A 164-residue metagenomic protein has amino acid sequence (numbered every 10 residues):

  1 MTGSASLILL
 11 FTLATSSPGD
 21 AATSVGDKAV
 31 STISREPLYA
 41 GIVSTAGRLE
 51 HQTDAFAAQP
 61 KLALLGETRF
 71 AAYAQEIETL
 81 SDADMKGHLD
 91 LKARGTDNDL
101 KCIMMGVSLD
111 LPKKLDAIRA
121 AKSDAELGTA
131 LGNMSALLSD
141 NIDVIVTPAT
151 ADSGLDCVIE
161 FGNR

Functional and structural regions predicted by a protein language model:
G3-A14: Bacterial N-terminal signal peptides
P18-A71, F161-R164: Immediate post-signal-peptide N-terminus of mature secreted/exported proteins
T32-V43, K114-R164: C-terminal amphipathic alpha-helix
A46, E50-P60, S81-H88, P112-K122 (+1 more regions): A structural signal for well-ordered alpha-helices, especially hydrophobic packing surfaces of coiled-coils
K61-L64, K92, V146, S153: Alpha-helical coiled-coil oligomerization motifs
E67-E78, N98-G106, L127-A136: Short, charged, amphipathic alpha-helical segments
A83-M104: Short, solvent-exposed, charged loop/turn and helix-capping segments that join or cap alpha-helices on peripheral
V107-L111: An exposed acidic His-Trp-rich patch
